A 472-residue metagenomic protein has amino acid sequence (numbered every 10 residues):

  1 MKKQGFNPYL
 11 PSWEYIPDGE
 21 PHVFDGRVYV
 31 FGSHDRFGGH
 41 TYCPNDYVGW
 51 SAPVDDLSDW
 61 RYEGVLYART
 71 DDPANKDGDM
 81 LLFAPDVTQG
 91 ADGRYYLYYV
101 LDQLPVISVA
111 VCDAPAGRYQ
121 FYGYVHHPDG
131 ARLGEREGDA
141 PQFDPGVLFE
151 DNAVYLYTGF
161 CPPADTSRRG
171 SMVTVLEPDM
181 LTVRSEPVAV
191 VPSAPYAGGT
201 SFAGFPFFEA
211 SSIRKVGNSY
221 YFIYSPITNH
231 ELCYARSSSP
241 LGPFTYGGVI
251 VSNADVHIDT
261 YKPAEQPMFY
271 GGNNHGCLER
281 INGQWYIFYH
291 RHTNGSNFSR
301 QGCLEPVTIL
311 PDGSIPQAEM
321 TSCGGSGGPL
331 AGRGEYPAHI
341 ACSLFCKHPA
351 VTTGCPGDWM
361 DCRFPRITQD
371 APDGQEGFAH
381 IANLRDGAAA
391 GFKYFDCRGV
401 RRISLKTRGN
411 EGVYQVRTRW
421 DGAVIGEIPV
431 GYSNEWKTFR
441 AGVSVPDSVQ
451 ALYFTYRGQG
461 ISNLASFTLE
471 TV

Functional and structural regions predicted by a protein language model:
M1-E427, G431-V472: Carbohydrate-active catalytic/glycan-binding domains of CAZyme proteins, especially the secreted or lumenal ectodomains
